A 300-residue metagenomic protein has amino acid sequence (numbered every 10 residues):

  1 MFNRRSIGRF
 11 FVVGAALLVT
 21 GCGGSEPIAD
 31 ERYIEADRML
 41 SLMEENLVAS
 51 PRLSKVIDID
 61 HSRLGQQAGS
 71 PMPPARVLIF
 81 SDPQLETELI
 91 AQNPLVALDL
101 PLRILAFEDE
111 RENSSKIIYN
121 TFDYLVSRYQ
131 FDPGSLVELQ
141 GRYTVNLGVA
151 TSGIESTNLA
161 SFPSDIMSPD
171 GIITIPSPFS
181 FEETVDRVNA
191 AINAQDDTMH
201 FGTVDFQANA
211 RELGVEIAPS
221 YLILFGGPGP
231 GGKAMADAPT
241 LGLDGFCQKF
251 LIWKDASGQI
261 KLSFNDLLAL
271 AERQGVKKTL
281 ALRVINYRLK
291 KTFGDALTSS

Functional and structural regions predicted by a protein language model:
F2-F11: Bacterial N-terminal signal peptides that target proteins for export
V19-G21: C-terminal motif of bacterial Sec signal peptides marking the signal peptidase cleavage site
G23-S25: Bacterial signal peptide processing site
A49-L102, E110, D186, N193-L251 (+1 more regions): Ser/Thr-rich, low-complexity intrinsically disordered terminal regions
R103-Q130, K249-V276: Beta-strand/loop substructures that line and gate deep hydrophobic ligand-binding cavities in soluble
R111-E155: Hydrophobic alpha-helical segments and helix pairs
L136-E183: Surface-exposed beta-loop interaction hotspot
G258-S300: Hydrophilic extracytoplasmic domains
